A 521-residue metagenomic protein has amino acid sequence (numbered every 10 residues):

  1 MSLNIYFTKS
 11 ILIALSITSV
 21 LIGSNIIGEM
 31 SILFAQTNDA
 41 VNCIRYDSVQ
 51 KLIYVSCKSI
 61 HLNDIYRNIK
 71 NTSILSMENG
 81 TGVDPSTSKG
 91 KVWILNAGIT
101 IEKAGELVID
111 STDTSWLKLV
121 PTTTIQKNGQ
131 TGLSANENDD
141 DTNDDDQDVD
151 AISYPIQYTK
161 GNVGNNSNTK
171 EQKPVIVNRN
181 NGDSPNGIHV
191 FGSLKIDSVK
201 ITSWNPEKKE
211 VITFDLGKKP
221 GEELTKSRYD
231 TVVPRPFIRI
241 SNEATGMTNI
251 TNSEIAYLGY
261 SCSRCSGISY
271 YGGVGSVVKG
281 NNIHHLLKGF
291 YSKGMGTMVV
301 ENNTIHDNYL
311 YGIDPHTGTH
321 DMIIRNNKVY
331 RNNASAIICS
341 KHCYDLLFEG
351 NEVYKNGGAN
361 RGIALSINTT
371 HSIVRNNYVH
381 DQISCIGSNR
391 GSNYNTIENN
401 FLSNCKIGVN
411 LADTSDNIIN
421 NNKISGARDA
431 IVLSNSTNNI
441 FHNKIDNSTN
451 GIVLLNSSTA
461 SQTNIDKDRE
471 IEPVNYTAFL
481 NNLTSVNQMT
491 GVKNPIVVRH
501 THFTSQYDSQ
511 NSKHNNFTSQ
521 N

Functional and structural regions predicted by a protein language model:
M1-Q36, S253, I397, I419 (+1 more regions): Secretory targeting signatures
G28, L33-D140, D144-Y344, F348-S403 (+4 more regions): Beta-strand/loop edge motif enriched in small/polar residues
